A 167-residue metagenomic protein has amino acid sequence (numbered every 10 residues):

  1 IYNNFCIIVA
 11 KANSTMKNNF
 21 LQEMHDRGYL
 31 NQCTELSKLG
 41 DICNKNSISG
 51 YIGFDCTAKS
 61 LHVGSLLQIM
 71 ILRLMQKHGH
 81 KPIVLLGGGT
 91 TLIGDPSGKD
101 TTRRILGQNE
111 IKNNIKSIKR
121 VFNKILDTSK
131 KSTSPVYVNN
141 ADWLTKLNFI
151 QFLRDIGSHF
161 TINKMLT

Functional and structural regions predicted by a protein language model:
Y2-I8, A12: Short, positively charged and aromatic/hydrophobic N-terminal segments
A12-T167: NTP-dependent nucleotidyl-transfer catalytic core
